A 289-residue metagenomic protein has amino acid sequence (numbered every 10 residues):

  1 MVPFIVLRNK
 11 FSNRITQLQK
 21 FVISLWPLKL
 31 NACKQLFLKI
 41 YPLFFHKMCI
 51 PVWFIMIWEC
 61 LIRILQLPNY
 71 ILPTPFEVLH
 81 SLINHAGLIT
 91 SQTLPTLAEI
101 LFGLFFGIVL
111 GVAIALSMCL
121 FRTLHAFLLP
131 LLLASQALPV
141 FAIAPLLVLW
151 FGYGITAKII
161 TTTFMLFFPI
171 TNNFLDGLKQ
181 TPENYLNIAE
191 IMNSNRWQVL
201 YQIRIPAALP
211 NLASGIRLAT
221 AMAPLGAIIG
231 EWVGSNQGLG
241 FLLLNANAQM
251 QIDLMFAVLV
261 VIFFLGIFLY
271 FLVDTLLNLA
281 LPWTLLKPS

Functional and structural regions predicted by a protein language model:
M1-I50, F271-S289: Transmembrane alpha-helical segments of polytopic membrane transport and secretion proteins
L36-K39, I64-I108: Periplasmic/extracellular loop-to-transmembrane helix junction in inner-membrane transport proteins
F102-L132, L149: Transmembrane-helix boundary motif in ABC transporter permease subunits
R122, P210, F256-S289: C-terminal transmembrane helix and the adjacent membrane-cytosol boundary/short C-terminal tail of inner/organellar
L133-P169, D176-G177: Generic hydrophobic transmembrane alpha-helix motif, especially the helices
I160, F164, W197-G230: Transmembrane alpha-helices
L178-N184, I188-A208, A248: Short helix-to-coil transition segments within interhelical loops that connect adjacent transmembrane helices
G215-I267, D274: Non-cytoplasmic
